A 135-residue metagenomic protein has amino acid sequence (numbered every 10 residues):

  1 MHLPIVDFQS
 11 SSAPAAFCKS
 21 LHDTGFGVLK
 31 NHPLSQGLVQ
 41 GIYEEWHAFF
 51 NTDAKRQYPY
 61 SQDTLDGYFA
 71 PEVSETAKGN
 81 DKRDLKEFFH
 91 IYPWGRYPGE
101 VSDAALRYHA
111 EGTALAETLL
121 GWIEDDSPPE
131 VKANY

Functional and structural regions predicted by a protein language model:
M1-Y135: Peripheral, non-catalytic segments flanking oxidoreductase cores
